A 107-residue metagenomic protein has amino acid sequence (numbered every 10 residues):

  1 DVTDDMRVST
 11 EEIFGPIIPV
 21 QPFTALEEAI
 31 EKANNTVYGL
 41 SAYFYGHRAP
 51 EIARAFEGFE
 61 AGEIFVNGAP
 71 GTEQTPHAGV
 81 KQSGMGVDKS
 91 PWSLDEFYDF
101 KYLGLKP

Functional and structural regions predicted by a protein language model:
D1-P107: Conserved C-terminal structural/oligomerization subdomain of aldehyde/semialdehyde dehydrogenase
